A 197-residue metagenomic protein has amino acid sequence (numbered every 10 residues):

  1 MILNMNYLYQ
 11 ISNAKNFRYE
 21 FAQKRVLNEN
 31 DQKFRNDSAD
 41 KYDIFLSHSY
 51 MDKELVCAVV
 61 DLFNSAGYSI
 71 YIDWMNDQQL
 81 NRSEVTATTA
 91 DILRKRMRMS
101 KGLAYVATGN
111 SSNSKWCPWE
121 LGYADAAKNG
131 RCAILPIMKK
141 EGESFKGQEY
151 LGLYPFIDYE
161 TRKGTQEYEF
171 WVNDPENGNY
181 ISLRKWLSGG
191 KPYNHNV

Functional and structural regions predicted by a protein language model:
M1-S38, K139-V197: C-terminal interaction surface of TIR/SEFIR-family domains
D31-I72: Short, contiguous, helix-prone interaction/anchoring segments in small proteins
G67-L93: Conserved BB-loop
N76-Q78, G109-N110, L135-E143: Short beta-alpha junction loops
R96-M97: Structural alpha-helical scaffold elements that stabilize or flank donor/cofactor-binding regions in carbohydrate
S100: An anion/phosphate-binding loop that grips the pyrophosphate of nucleotide cofactors and donors
G109-A127: Conserved TIR/SEFIR loop-to-helix hotspot centered on a Trp-containing motif with a nearby acidic residue
G122-C132, I137-K140: Arginine/glycine-rich "motif VI" loop of SF2 helicases in the C-terminal RecA-like domain
